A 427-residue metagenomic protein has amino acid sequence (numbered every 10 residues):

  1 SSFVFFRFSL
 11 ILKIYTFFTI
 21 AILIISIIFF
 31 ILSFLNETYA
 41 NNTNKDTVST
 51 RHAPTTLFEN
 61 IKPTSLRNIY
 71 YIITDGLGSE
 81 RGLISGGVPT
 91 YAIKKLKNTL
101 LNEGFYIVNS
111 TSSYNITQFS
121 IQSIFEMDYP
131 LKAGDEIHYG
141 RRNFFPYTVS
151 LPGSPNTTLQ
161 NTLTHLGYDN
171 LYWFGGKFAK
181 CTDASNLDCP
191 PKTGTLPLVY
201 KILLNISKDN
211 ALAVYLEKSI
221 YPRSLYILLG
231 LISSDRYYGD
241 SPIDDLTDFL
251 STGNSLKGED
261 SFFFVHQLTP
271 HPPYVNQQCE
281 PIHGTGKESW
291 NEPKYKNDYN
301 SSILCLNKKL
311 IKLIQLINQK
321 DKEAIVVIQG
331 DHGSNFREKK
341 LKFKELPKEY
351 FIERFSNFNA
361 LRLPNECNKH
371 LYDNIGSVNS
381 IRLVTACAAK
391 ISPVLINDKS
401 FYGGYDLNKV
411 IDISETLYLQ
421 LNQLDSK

Functional and structural regions predicted by a protein language model:
S1-K427: Catalytic domains that recognize anionic headgroups
